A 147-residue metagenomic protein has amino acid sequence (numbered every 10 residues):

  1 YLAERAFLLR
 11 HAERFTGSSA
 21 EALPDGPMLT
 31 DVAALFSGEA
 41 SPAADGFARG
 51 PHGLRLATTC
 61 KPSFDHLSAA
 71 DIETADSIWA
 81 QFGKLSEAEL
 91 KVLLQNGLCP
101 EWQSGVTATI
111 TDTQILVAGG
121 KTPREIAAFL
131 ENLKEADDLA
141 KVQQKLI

Functional and structural regions predicted by a protein language model:
Y1-I147: Domain-edge interaction signal
